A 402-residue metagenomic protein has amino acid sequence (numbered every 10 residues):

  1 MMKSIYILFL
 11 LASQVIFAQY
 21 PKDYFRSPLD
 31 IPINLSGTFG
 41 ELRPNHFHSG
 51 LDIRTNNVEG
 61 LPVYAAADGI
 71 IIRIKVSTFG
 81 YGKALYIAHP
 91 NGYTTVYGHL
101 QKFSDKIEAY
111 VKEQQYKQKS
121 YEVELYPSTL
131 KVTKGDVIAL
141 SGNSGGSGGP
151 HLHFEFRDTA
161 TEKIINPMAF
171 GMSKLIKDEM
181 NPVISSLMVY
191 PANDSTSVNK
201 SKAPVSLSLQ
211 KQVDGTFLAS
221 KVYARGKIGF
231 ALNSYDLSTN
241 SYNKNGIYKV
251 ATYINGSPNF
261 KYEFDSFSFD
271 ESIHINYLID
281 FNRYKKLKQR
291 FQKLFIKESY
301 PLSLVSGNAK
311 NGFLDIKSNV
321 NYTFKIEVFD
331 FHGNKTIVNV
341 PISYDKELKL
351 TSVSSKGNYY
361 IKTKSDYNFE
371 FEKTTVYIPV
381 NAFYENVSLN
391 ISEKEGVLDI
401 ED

Functional and structural regions predicted by a protein language model:
M1-Y24: Bacterial Sec-dependent N-terminal signal peptides
A18-T95, Q101-K106, S120-S128, T133-K134 (+2 more regions): Surface-exposed, glycine-biased beta-strand/turn segments
T94-S128, S195-S197, S206-F217, Y253-D315: Exoplasmic/lumenal beta-rich domain surfaces
A139, D158, D236, V328-H332: Surface-exposed loop/turn motifs at beta-strand-loop junctions within extracellular Ig-like and Fibronectin type III
S206-L207, N321-T323, F331-N358: Short beta-strand elements
N243-Y248: Short coil-to-beta strand junction motifs in C2/discoidin
D315-N321: Surface-exposed, short loops/turns at beta-strand junctions within beta-sandwich domains
K349-S352, K356-Y359, V387-D402: Proteolytic processing hotspots in large secreted/extracellular or virion-associated proteins and select intracellular
